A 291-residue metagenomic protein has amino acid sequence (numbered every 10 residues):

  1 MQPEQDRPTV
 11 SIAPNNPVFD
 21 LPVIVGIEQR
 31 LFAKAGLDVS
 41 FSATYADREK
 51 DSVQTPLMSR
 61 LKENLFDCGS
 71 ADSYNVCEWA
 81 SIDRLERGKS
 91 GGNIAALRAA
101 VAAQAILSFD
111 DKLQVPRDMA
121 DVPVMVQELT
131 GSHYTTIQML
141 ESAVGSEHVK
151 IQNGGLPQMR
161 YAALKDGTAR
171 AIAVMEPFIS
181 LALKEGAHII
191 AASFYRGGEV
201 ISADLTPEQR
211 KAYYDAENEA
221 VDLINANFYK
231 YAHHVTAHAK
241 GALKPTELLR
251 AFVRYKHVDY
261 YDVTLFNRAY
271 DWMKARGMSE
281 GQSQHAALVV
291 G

Functional and structural regions predicted by a protein language model:
Q2-S146, I151, R170-A173, I190-S193: Short, glycine-/small- and polar/acidic-enriched structural segments that line small-molecule recognition paths
L21, R30, N64, R117 (+11 more regions): Solvent-exposed, polar/charged alpha-helical surfaces in well-ordered, non-transmembrane soluble domains, broadly
E49-D51, D83, L181, E199 (+1 more regions): Generic structural signal for helix capping and beta-alpha/helix-loop junctions
D51-V53, Q104-S108, R160-A163, H257 (+1 more regions): Short, solvent-exposed polar/charged micro-motifs at secondary-structure junctions
I151-H238: Pocket-lining segment of extracytoplasmic ligand-binding domains
V174, G281-G291: Long, low-complexity C-terminal extensions of enzymes
P207-E280: Secondary-structure end/capping motifs
